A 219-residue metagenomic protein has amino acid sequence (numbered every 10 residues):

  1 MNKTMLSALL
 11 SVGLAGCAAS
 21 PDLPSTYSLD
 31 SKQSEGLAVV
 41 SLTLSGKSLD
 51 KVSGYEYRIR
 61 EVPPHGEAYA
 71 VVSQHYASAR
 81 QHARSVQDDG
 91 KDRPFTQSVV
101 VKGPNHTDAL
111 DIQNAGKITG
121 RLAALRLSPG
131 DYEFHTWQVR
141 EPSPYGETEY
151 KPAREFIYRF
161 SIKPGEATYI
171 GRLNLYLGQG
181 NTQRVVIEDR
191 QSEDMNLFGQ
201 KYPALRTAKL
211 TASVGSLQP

Functional and structural regions predicted by a protein language model:
M1-C17: Sec-dependent bacterial lipoprotein signal peptides
S7-L10, L125, F160: Generic structural signal for beta-strand residues in well-ordered domains
G13, T43-S45, S128: Solvent-exposed residues in well-ordered beta-strands and their adjoining turns, especially edge/terminal strands
A18-N105, Q138-P219: Primarily secretory-pathway and cell-envelope proteins
G103-I118: Short, acidic Ser/Thr/Gly-rich low-complexity loop/linker segments typical of extracellular and cell-surface proteins
Q113-N114, A123, E147-Y150: Short consensus segments that form the blades of beta-propeller domains, in both extracellular/periplasmic
T119-R126: Short, surface-exposed beta-strand/beta-hairpin micro-motifs centered on an aromatic residue
L127-H135: A short tyrosine-centered beta-strand micro-motif
